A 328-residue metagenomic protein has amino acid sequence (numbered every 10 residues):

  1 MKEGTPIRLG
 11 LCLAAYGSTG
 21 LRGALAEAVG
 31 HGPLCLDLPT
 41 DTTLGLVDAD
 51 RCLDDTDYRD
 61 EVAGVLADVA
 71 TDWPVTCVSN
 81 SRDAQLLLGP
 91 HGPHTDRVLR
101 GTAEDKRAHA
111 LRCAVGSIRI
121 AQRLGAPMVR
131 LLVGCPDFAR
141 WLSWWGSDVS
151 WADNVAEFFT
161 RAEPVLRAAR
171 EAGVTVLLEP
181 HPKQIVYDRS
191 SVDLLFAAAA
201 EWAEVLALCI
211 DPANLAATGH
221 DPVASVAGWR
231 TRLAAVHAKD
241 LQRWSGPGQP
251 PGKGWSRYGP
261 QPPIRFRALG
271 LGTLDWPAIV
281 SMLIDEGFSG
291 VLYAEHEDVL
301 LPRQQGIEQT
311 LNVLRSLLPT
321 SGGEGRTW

Functional and structural regions predicted by a protein language model:
K2, L25-G32, L53-C77, R119-G125 (+4 more regions): Acidic (Asp/Glu)-rich catalytic clusters
K2-T19: Boundary/entry segment of secreted carbohydrate-active catalytic domains
G4-L9, V29, C35-L36, V78 (+3 more regions): Acidic/histidine-rich catalytic cores of soluble enzymes
C12-Y16, P39-D41, N80-D83, G134-P136 (+4 more regions): Active-site beta-loop-alpha junctions enriched in small/polar residues
R22-G23, E27-G30, L87-A207, Q304 (+1 more regions): Active-site acidic/histidine proton-transfer and metal-coordination neighborhood in alpha/beta enzyme cores
P39-V65, P136-A139: Glycine-rich, proline-tolerant flexible connector loops at the mouths of alpha/beta enzymes
L271-D285: A short, acidic, amphipathic alpha-helical segment used as a generic capping/interface helix at domain edges
R303-G323: C-terminal helical cap(s) of enzyme catalytic domains, especially alpha/beta-barrels
